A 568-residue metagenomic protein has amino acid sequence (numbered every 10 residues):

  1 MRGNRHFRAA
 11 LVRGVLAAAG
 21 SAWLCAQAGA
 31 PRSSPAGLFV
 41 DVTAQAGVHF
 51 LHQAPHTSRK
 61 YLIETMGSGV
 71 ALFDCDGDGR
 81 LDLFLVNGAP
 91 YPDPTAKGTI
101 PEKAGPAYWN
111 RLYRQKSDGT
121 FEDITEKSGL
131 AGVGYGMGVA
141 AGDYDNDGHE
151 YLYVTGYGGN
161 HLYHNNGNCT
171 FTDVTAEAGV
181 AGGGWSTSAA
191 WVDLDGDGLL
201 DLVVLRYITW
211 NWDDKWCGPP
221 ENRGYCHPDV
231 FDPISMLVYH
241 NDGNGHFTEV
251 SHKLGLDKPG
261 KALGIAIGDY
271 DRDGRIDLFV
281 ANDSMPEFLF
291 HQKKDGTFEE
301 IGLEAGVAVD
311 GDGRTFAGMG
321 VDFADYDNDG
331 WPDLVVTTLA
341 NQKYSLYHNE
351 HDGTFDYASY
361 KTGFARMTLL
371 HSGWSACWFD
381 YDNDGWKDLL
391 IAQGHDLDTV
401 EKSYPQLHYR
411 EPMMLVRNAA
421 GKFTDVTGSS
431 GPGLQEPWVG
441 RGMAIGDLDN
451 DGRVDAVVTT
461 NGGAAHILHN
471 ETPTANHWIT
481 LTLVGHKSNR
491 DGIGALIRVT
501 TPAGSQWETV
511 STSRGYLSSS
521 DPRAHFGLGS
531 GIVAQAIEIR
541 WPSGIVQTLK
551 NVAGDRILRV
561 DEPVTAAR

Functional and structural regions predicted by a protein language model:
Q27-P31, P35-L38, H56, F364-R366 (+2 more regions): Gly/Ser/Thr/Pro-enriched helix-cap/hinge segments flanking short amphipathic alpha-helices
F39-V42, T120-L130, T170-V180, G245-L256 (+3 more regions): Blade-edge beta-strand/turn elements of extracellular beta-propeller and related beta-sheet repeat scaffolds
V48-G69, P106, S128-A140, G179-A190 (+8 more regions): Repeat-based blade/solenoid architectures
G67-G77, R114, Y135-Y151, L162-H164 (+10 more regions): Beta-propeller blade termini
L83-N87, D147-G156, L202-R206, D277-N282 (+5 more regions): Hydrophobic beta-strand segments that make up the repeating blades of beta-propeller and related beta-repeat
V86-G105, R206-F231, I391-Y409: Short, conserved, GDST-rich strand-edge loop motifs in beta-rich repeat architectures
Y108-Q115, I234-D242, H291, Y347-H348 (+1 more regions): Beta-propeller blade signature
I124-Y144, H149, V154-L194, V204-D229 (+2 more regions): Asp-box/WD-like beta-propeller blade repeats and closely related beta-sheet repeat scaffolds
